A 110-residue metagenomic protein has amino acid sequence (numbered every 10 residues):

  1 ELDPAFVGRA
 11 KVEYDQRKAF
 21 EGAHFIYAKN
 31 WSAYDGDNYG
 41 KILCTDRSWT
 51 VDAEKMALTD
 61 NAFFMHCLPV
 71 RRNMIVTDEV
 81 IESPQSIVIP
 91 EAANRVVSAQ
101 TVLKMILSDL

Functional and structural regions predicted by a protein language model:
E1-L110: Structural/interface elements that position substrates and couple domains in central-metabolism enzymes
